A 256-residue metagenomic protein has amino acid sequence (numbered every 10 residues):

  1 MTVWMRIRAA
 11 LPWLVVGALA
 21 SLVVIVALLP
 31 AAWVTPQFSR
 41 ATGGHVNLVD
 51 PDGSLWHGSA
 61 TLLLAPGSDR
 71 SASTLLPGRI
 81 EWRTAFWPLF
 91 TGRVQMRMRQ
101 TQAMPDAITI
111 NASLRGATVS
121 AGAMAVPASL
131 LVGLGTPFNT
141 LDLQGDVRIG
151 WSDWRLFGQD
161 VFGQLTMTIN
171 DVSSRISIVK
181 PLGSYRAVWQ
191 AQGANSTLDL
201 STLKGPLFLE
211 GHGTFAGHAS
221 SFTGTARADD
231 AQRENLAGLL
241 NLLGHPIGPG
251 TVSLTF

Functional and structural regions predicted by a protein language model:
M1-V16, T35-A41, S177-F256: Extended terminal
R8-P30: Hydrophobic membrane-insertion alpha-helices, especially the h-region of bacterial N-terminal signal peptides
A31-D50: Alpha-helical transmembrane signal-anchor/signal-peptide segments
V46-N139, S152: N-terminal beta-strand/beta-hairpin edge segment
L64, Q100-Q102, D171-S173, K204 (+1 more regions): Transmembrane beta-strands of outer-membrane beta-barrel pores
R70-W82, T101-A107, L134-W151, V179-R186 (+2 more regions): Amphipathic hydrophobic-ligand
R99-P105, A112-W154, A191-L198, R227-F256: Extended amphipathic, helix-rich lipid-handling scaffolds
D153, G158-A194: Short helix-loop boundary/capping segments
